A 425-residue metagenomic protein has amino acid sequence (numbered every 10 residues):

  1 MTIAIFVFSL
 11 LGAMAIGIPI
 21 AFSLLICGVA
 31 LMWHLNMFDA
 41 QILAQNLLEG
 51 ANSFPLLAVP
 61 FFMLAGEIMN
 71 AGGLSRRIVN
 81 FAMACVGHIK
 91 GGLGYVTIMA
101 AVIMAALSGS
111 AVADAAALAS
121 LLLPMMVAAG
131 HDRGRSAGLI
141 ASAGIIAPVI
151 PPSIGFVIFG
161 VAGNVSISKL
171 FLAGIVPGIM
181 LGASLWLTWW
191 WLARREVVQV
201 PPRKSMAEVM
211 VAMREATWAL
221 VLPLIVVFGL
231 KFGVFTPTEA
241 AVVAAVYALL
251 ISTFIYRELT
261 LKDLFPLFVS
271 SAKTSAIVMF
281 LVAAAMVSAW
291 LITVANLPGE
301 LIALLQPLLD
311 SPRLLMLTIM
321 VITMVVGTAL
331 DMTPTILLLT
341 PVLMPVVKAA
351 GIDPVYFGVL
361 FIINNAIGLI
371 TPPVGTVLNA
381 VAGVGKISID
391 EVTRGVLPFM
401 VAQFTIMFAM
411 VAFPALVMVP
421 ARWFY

Functional and structural regions predicted by a protein language model:
M1-Y425: Alpha-helical transmembrane segments of multi-pass membrane transport proteins
